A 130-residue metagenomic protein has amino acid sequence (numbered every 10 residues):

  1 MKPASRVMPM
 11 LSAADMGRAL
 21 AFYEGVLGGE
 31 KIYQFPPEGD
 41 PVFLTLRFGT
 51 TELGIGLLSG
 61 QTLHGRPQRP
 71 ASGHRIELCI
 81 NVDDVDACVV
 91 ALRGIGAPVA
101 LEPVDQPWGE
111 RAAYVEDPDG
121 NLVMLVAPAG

Functional and structural regions predicted by a protein language model:
M1-M10, E30-N81, A87-E116, V126-G130: Vicinal oxygen chelate
A13-G17: Short acidic-aromatic low-complexity motifs
R18, D84: Charged catalytic carboxylate motif
A19-E24, L92, G120: Conserved active-site tyrosine of GNAT-family acetyltransferases
